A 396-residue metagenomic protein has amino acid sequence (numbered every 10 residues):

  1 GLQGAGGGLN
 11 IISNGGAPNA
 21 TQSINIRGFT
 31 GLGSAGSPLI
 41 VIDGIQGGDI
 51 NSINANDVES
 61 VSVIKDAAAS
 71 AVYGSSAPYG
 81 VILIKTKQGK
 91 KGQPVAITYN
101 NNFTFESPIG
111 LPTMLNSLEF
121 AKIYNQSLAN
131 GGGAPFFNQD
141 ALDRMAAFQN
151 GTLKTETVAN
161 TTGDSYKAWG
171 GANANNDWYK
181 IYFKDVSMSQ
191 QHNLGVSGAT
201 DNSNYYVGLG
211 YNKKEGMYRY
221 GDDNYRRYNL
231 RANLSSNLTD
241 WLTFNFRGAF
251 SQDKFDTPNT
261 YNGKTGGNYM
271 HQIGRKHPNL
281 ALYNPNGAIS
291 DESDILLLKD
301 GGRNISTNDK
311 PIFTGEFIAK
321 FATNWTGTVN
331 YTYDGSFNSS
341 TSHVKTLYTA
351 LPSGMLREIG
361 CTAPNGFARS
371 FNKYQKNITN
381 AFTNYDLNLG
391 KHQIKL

Functional and structural regions predicted by a protein language model:
G1-R231, T243-N245: Short, small/polar-rich motifs associated with maturation and membrane association, primarily at protein termini
G7, R275-N279, T323: Proline-centered flexible-loop/turn and helix-kink motifs
N10, Q191-N193, K299, T314 (+1 more regions): Short structured motifs
L39-I42, L238, I312, E316: Solvent-exposed aromatic/hydrophobic patches embedded in short alpha-helical segments
E59-S60, D240, F313, T323: Short, well-ordered coil/turn residues that connect adjacent beta-strands
A71, N193-L194, T314-E316, G335 (+1 more regions): Short secondary-structure capping/turn segments at boundaries of alpha-helices and beta-strands
T86, G198-T200, S236-N237, F317-A319 (+2 more regions): Residue-level signature of outer-membrane beta-barrel architecture
K91-N175, N212, G216-I312, T328-N330 (+1 more regions): Surface-exposed loop/interface segments of Gram-negative outer-membrane beta-barrel transport/assembly proteins
